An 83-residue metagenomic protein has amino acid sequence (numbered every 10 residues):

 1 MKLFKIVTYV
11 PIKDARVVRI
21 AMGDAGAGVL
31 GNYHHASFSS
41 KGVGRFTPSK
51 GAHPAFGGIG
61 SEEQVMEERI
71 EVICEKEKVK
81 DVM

Functional and structural regions predicted by a protein language model:
M1-M83: Hydrophobic structural segments
